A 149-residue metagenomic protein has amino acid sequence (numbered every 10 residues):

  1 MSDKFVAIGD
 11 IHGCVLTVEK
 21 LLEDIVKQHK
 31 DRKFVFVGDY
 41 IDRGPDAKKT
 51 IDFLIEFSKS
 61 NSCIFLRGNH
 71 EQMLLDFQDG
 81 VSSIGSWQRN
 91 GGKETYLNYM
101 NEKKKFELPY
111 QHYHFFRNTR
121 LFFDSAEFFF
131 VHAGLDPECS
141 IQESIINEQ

Functional and structural regions predicted by a protein language model:
M1-F53: N-terminal active-site segment of His-dependent metallophosphoesterases
M1-V6, F123-F129: Beta-strand-turn-beta hairpins that frame and shape the catalytic cleft of phosphate-ester-processing enzymes
V6, V35, I64-L66, F129: Hydrophobic/aromatic beta-strand patches that form the interior of the parallel beta-sheet core in alpha/beta enzyme
D10-H12, N69-H70, H132: Histidine-centered divalent metal-coordination motifs
G13-L16, D124-A126, A133: Catalytic core of the metallo-beta-lactamase
E19, L75, S140: A short local structural element in Rossmann-fold oxidoreductases
R43-A126, P137, Q149: Active-site neighborhood of divalent metal-dependent phosphoester bond hydrolases
C139-I145: Cytochrome P450 core scaffold surrounding the K-helix E-X-X-R motif and the conserved "meander" helix-loop region
